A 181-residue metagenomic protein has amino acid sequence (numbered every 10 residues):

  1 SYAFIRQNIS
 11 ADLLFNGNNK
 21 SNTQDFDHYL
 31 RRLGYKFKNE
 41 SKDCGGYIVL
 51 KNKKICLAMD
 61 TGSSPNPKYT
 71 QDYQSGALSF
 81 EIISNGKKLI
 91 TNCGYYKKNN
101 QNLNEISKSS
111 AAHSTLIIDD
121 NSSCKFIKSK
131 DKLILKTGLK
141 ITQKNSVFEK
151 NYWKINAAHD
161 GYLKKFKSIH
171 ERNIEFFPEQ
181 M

Functional and structural regions predicted by a protein language model:
S1-T91, Y95: Carbohydrate-active enzyme catalytic cores, enriched for enzymes that act on polyanionic acidic polysaccharides
N22, G94, N121, F177-P178: Alpha-helix initiation/capping motif
N39, Y69-Q71, S75, E105 (+2 more regions): Residues embedded in well-ordered secondary-structure elements
D43-C56, S122, F126-E179: Extended, loop-rich substrate-binding clefts of extracytoplasmic carbohydrate-active enzymes
I55-K144: Catalytic core of carbohydrate-active enzymes
